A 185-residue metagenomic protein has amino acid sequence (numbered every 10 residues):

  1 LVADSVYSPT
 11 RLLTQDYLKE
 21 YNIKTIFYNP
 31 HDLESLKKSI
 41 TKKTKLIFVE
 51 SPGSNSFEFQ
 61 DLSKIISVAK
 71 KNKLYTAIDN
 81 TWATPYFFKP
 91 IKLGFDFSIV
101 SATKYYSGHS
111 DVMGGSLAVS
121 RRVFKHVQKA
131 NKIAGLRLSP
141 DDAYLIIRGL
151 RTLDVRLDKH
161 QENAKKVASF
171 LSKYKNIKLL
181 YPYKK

Functional and structural regions predicted by a protein language model:
L1-Y174: Conserved PLP-enzyme active-site core in the AAT-like
K178-K185: Conserved PLP-binding catalytic core of the aspartate aminotransferase-like
